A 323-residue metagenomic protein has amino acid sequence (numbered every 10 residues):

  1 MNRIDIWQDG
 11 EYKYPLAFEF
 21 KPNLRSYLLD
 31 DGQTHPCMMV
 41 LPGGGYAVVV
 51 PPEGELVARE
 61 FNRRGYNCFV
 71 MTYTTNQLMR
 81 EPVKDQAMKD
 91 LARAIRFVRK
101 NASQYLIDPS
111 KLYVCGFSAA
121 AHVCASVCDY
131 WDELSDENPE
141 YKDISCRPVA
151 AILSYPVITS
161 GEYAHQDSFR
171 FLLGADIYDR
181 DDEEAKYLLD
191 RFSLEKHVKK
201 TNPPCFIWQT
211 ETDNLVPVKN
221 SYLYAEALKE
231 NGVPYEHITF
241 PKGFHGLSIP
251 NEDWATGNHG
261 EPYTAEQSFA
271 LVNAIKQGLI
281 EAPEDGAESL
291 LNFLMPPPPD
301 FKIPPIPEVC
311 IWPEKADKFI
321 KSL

Functional and structural regions predicted by a protein language model:
M1-Q33, L188: N-terminal cap/lid segment of alpha/beta-hydrolase-fold proteins
H35-G43: Short beta-strand element of the alpha/beta-hydrolase
V50-P51, L56, M71-P109: Catalytic nucleophile-loop/oxyanion-hole region of alpha/beta-hydrolase and closely related hydrolase-like folds
E81, W208, Y222-L323: C-terminal catalytic histidine-bearing segment of alpha/beta-hydrolase fold enzymes
R93-S168, L189: Primarily recognizes the serine-hydrolase "nucleophile elbow" in alpha/beta-hydrolase and SGNH/GDSL folds
P156-H197, P203: Mobile cap/lid helix-loop segments that gate and shape the active-site cleft of serine hydrolases
S160, T212-V216, G246: Acidic catalytic loop of the alpha/beta-hydrolase fold
T201, F206-Q209, D213: Short beta-strand/loop motif that positions the catalytic acidic residue of the alpha/beta-hydrolase fold
